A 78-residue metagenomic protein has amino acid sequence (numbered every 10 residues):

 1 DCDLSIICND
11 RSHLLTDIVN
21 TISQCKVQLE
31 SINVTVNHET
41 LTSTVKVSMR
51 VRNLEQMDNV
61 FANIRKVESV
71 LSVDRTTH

Functional and structural regions predicted by a protein language model:
D1-H78: A conserved regulatory-domain signal marking ACT and ACT-like small-molecule sensing domains and adjacent regulatory
